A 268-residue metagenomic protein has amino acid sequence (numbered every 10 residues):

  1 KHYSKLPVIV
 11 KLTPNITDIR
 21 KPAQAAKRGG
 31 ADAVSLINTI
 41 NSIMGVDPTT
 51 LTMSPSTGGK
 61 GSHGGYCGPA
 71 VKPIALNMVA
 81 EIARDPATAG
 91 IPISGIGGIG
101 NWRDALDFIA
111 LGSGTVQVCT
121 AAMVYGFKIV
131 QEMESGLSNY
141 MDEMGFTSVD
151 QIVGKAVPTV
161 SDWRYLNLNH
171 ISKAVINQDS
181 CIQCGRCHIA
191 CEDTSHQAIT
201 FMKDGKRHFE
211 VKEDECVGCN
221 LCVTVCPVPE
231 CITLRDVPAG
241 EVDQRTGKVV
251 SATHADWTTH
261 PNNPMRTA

Functional and structural regions predicted by a protein language model:
K1-S94, G100-V116, D162, N169 (+2 more regions): Alpha/beta enzyme core
T39-N41, T120-A121, D204, V237-P238: Short, ordered loop/turn segments at secondary-structure junctions
G45-H63, A121-F146, G247: C-terminal helical cap(s) of enzyme catalytic domains, especially alpha/beta-barrels
V46-T50, N177, M202, K212: Acidic/polar residues at beta-strand termini and the immediately following turn/coil
I109-G114, A122-M123, Q131, R207: Structured C-terminal cap/extension of enzyme domains
N139-T147, Q151-N169, D179, T194-Q197 (+2 more regions): Flanking helices and flexible, charged tails adjoining ferredoxin-like Fe-S electron-transfer domains in multi-subunit
S180-R186: Cytosolic transmitter module of two-component histidine kinases and hybrid His-Asp phosphorelay receptors
